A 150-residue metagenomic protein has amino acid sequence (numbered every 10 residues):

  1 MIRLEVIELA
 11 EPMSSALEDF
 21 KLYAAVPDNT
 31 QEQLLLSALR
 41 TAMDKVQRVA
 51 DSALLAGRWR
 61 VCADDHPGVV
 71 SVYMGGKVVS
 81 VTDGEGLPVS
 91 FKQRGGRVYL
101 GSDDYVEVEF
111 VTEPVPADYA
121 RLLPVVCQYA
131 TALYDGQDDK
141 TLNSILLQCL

Functional and structural regions predicted by a protein language model:
M1-L150: Divalent metal-cofactor coordination and adjacent catalytic microenvironments
